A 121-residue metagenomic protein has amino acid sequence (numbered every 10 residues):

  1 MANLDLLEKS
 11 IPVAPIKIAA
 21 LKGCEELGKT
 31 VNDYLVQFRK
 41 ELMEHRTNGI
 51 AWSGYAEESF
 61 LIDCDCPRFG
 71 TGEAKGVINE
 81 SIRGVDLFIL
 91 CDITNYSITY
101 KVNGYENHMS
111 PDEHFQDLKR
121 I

Functional and structural regions predicted by a protein language model:
M1-I121: PRPP-associated nucleotide enzymes
